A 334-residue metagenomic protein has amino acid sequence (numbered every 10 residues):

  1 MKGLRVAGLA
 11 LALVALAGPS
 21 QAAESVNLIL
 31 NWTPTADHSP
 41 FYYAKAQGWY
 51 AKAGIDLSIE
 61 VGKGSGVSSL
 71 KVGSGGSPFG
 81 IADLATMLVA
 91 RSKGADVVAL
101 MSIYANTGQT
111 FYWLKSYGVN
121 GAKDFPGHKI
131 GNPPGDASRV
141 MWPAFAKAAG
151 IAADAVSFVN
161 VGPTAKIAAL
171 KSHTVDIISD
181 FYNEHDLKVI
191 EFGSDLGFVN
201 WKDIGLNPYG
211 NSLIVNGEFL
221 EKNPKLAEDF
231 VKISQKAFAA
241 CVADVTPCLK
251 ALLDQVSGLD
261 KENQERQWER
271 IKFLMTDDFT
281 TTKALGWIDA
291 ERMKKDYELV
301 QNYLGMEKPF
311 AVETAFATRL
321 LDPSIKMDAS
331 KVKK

Functional and structural regions predicted by a protein language model:
M1-G8: Bacterial N-terminal signal peptides that target proteins for export
L9-A10, S20: Cleavable N-terminal signal peptides
L16-A22: Sec/Tat signal peptide C-region and signal peptidase I cleavage site
S25-S172, D176-N183, V199, N207: Short, glycine-/small- and polar/acidic-enriched structural segments that line small-molecule recognition paths
S58, G66, N160, E265-F273 (+1 more regions): Short linear loop/turn motifs
L84-T86, V159, A165-K261: Pocket-lining segment of extracytoplasmic ligand-binding domains
K222-M306: Secondary-structure end/capping motifs
M293-K334: Conserved C-terminal helix/tail region of periplasmic/extracytoplasmic solute-binding proteins
